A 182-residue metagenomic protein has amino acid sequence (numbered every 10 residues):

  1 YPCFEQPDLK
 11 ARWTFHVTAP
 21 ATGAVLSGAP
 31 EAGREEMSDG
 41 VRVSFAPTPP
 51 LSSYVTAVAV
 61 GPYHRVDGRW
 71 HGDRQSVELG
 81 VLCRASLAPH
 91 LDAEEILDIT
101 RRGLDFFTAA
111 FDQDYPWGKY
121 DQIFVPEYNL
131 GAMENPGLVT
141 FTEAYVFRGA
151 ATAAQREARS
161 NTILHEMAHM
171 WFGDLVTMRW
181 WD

Functional and structural regions predicted by a protein language model:
P2-L164: Hydrophobic helix-coil surface modules that form long, contiguous segments used for peptide/substrate interaction
M167-D182: Catalytic Zn2+-binding segment of zinc metalloproteases
